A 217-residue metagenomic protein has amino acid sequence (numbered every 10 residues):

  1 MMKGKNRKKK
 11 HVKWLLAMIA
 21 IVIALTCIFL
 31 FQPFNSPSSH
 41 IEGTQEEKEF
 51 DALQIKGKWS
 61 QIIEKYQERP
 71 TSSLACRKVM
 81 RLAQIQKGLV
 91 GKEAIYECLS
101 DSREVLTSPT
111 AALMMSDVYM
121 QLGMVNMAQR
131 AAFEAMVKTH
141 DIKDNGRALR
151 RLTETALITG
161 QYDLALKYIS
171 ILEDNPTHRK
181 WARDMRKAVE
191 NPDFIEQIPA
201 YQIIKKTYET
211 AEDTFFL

Functional and structural regions predicted by a protein language model:
M1-R7: Membrane-embedded alpha-helical segments of integral membrane proteins
K10-P37: Internal/C-terminal transmembrane anchor helices
F34-K206: Soluble catalytic regions of membrane-associated enzymes that act on cell-envelope and secretory-pathway components
E209-T210: Hydrophobic, well-ordered secondary-structure segments that either form specific early membrane-associated helices used
